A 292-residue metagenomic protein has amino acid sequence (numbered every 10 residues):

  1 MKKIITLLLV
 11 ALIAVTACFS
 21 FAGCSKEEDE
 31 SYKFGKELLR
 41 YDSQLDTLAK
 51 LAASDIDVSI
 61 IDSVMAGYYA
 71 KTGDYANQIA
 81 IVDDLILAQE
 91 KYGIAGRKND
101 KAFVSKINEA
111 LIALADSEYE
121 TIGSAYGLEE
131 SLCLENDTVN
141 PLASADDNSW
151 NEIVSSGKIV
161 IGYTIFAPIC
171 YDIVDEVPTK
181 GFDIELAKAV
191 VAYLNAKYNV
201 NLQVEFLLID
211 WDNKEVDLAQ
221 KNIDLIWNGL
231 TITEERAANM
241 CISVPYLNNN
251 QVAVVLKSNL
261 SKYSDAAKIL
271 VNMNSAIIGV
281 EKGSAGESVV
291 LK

Functional and structural regions predicted by a protein language model:
M1-L9: Positively charged n-region of N-terminal signal peptides that target proteins for export
A17-D29: Sec-dependent signal peptide cleavage junction
K26, I86-P141, I184, K188-Y193 (+3 more regions): Extended ligand-binding regions for polar small-molecule ligands
E27, S31, A70-Q89, K98 (+3 more regions): Acidic, polar ligand-binding/catalytic clefts
E27-D29, E37-Q44, A49-A53, D62 (+2 more regions): Extracytoplasmic small-molecule ligand-binding "clamshell" domains of the periplasmic binding protein/Venus flytrap
E30-S31, S156-I165, K180, A267-S288: Short loop->beta-strand "edge-of-pocket" segments that line small-molecule binding or catalytic clefts across diverse
L45-A53, V64-Y68, K101, S105-A113 (+8 more regions): Solvent-exposed, polar/charged alpha-helical surfaces in well-ordered, non-transmembrane soluble domains, broadly
D55, I60-S63, A70-D74, L111-E118 (+10 more regions): Sec/Tat-exported extracytoplasmic proteins
